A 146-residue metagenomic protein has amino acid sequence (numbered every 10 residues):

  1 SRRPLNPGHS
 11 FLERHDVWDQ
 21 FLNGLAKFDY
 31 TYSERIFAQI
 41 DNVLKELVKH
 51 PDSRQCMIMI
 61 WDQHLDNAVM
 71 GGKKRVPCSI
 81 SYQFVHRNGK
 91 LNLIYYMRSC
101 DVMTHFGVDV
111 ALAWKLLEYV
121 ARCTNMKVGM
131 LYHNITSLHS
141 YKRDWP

Functional and structural regions predicted by a protein language model:
S1-P146: Terminal, non-catalytic protein-protein interaction segments that mediate quaternary/complex assembly
